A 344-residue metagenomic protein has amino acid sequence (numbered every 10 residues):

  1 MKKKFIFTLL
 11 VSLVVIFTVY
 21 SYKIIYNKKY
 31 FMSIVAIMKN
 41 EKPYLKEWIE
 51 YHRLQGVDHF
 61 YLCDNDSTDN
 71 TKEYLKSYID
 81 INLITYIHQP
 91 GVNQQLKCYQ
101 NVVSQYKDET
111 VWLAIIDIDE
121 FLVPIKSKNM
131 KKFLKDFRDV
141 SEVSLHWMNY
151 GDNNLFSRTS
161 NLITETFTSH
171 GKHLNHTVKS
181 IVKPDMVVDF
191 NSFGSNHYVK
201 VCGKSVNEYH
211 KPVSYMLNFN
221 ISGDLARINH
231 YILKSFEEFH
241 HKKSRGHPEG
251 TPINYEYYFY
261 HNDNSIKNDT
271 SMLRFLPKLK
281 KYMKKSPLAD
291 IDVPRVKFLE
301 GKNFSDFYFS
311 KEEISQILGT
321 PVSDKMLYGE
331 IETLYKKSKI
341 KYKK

Functional and structural regions predicted by a protein language model:
F31-S33: Cell-envelope/extracellular polymer assembly enzymes that use nucleotide-activated donors
A36-E50, D66: Active-site beta-to-alpha loop of glycosyltransferases that engages the nucleotide-sugar donor
E50-D58: Short, acidic, metal-binding catalytic loop of nucleotide-sugar glycosyltransferases
D64-Y74, G91-V92: A conserved acidic beta->alpha catalytic loop
I79-Q94, H176: Conserved donor nucleotide-binding strand/loop of the catalytic core
K97-Q100, P124-L334, K343: Catalytic-site signature of metal-activated, phosphate-bearing donor transferases, centered on the GT-A/GT-A-like
Q100-W112: Active-site nucleotide-sugar/metal-binding loop of Leloir-type enzymes
T110-V123: Short beta-strand-to-loop acidic/aromatic patch adjacent to the donor-nucleotide binding site
